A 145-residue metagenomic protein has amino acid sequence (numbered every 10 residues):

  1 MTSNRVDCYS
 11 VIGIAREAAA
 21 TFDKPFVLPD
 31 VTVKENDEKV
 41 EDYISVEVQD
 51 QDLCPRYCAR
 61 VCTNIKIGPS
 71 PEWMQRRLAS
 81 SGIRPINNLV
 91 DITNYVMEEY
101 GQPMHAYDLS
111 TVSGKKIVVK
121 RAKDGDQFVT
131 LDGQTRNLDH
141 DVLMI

Functional and structural regions predicted by a protein language model:
M1-I145: RNA/tRNA-interacting regions in translation and RNA-turnover enzymes
